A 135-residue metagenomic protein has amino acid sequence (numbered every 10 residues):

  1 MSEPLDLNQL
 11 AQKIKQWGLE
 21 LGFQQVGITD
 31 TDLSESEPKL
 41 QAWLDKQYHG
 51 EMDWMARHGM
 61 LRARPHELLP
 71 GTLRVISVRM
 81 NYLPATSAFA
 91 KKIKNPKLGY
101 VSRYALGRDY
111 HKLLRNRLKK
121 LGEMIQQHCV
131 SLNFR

Functional and structural regions predicted by a protein language model:
M1-R135: Auxiliary alpha/beta "docking" domains used to position bulky ligands
